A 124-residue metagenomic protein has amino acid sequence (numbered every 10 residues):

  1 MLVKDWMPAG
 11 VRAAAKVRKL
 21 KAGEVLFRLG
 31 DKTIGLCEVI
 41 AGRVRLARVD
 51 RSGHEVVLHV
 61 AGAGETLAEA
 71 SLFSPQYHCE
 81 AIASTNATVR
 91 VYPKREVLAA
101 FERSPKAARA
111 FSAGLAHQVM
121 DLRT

Functional and structural regions predicted by a protein language model:
M1-T124: Cytosolic regulatory regions built on CNB/CRP/Popeye-like sensor folds
